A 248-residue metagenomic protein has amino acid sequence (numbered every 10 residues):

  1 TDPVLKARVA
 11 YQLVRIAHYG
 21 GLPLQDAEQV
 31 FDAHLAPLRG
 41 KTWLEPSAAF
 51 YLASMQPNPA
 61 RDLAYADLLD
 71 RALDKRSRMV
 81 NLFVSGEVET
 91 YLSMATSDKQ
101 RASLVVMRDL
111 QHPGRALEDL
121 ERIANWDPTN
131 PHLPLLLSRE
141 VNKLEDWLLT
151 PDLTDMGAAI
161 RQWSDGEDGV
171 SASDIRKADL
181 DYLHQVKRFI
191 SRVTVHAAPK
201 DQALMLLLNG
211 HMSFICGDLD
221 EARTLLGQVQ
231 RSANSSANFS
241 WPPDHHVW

Functional and structural regions predicted by a protein language model:
T1, H18-D32, P57-D62, M79-L82 (+3 more regions): Helix-turn-helix repeat elements of alpha-solenoid scaffolds
T1-V4, A17-G20, F31-T42, D67-R78 (+5 more regions): Solenoid-like repeat scaffolds
D2-G20, D119-D155: Short, solvent-exposed linear motifs at loop/edge-of-secondary-structure regions
A7-R8, Q12-V14, S47-Y51, M55 (+4 more regions): "A position-specific structural signal for the A-helix of alpha-solenoid helical repeats
R15, Y19, S54-M55, R71-D74 (+5 more regions): Positions within ordered alpha-helical repeat solenoids
Q25-A33, D67-T90, S97, N142-T194: Short coil/linker segments at helix-helix boundaries
K41-L144: Solenoidal tandem-repeat scaffolds enriched in leucines and small polar residues
L206, R223, A237-W248: Exposed, low-structure sequence patches enriched in small/polar residues
